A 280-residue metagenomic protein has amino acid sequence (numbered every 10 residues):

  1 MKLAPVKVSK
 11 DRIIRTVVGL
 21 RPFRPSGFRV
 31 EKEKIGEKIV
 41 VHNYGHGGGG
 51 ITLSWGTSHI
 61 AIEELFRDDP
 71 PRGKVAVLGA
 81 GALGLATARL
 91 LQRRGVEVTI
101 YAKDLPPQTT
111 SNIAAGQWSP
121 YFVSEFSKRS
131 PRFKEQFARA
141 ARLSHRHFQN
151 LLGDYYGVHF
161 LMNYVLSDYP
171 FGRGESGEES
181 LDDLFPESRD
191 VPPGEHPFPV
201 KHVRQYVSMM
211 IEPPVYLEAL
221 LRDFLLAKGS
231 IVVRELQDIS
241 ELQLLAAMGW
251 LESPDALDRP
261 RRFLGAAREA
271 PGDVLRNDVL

Functional and structural regions predicted by a protein language model:
P5-K7, V18-E37, S111-I113, L143-K228: Flavin (FAD/FMN) cofactor-binding and adjacent substrate-gating region of FAD-dependent oxidoreductase domains
E31-T52, T57-H59: Short FAD-binding loop at a beta-strand-to-alpha-helix junction that anchors the flavin cofactor in diverse
G49-G56, S127, R132-L143, V203-A219: Short beta-strand to alpha-helix junction loop
W55, I62-L65, H196, H202-D255 (+1 more regions): Helical element adjacent to the flavin cofactor pocket in flavoenzyme catalytic cores
G73-T99: N-terminal Rossmann-like FAD-binding beta1-loop-alpha1 element of flavoenzymes
L83, P106, L264: Conserved Rossmann-like nucleotide-cofactor binding loop
K103-K134: Conserved N-terminal glycine-rich FAD pyrophosphate-binding loop of Rossmann-like flavoproteins
R259-R276: Flavin (primarily FAD) binding-site architecture
